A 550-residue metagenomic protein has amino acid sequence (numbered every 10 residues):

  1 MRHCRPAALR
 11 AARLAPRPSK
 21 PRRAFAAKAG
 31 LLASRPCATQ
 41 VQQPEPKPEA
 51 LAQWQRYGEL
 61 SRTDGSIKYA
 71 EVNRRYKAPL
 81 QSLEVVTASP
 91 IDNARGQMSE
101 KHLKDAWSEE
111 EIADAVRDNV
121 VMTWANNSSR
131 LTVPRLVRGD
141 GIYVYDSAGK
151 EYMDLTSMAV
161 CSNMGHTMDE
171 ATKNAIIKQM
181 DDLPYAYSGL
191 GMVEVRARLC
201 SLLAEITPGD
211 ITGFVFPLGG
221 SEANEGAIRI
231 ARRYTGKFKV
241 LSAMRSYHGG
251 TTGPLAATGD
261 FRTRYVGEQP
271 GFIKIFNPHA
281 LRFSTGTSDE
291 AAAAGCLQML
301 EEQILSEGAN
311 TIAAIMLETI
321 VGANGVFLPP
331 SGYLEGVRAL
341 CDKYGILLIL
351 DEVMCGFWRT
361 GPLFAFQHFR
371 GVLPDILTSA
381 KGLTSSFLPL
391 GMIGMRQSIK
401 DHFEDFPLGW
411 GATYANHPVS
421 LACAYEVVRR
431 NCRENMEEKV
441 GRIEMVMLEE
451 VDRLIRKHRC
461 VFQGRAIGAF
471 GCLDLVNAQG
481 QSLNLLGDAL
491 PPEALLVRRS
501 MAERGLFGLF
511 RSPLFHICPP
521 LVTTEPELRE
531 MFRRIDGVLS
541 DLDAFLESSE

Functional and structural regions predicted by a protein language model:
M1-Y57: N-terminal mitochondrial targeting presequence
K47-E550: Conserved N-terminal phosphate-binding loop of PLP-dependent enzymes in the Aspartate aminotransferase
